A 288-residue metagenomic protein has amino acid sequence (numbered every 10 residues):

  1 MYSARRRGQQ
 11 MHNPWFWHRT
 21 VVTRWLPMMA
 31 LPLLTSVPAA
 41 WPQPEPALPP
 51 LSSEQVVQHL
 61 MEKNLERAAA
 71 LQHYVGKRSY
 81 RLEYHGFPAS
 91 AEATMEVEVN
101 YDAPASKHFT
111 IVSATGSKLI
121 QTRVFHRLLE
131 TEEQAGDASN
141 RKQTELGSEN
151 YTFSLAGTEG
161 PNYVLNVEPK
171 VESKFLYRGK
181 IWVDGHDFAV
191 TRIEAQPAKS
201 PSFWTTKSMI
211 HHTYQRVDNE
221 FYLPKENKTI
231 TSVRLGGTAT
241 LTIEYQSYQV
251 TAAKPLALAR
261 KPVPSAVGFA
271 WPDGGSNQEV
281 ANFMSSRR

Functional and structural regions predicted by a protein language model:
M1-T23: N-terminal secretory signal peptides that target proteins for export/translocation
Y2, L34-T35, S285: Intrinsically disordered, low-complexity segments enriched in Ser/Pro/Gly/Ala and basic residues
W25-S36: Bacterial N-terminal signal peptides
P38-P42: Sec/Tat signal peptide C-region and signal peptidase I cleavage site
Q43-R178, G185-T191, A198-K207, D218-F221 (+1 more regions): Structured extracytoplasmic
I193, K225-T229: Beta-strand-dense domains in secreted/periplasmic systems and polymorphic toxin scaffolds
